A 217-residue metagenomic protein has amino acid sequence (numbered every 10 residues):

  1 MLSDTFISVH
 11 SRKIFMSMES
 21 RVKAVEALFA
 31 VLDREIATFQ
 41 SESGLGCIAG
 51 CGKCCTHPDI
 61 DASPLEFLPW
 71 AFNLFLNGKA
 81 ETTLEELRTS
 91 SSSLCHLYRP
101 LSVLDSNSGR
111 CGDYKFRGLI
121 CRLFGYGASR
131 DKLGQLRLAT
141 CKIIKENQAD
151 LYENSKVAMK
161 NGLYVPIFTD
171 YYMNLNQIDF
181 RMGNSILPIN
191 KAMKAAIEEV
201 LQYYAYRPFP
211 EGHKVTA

Functional and structural regions predicted by a protein language model:
L2-K53, H57, D61-A217: Short loop/turn segments that flank or connect secondary-structure elements
